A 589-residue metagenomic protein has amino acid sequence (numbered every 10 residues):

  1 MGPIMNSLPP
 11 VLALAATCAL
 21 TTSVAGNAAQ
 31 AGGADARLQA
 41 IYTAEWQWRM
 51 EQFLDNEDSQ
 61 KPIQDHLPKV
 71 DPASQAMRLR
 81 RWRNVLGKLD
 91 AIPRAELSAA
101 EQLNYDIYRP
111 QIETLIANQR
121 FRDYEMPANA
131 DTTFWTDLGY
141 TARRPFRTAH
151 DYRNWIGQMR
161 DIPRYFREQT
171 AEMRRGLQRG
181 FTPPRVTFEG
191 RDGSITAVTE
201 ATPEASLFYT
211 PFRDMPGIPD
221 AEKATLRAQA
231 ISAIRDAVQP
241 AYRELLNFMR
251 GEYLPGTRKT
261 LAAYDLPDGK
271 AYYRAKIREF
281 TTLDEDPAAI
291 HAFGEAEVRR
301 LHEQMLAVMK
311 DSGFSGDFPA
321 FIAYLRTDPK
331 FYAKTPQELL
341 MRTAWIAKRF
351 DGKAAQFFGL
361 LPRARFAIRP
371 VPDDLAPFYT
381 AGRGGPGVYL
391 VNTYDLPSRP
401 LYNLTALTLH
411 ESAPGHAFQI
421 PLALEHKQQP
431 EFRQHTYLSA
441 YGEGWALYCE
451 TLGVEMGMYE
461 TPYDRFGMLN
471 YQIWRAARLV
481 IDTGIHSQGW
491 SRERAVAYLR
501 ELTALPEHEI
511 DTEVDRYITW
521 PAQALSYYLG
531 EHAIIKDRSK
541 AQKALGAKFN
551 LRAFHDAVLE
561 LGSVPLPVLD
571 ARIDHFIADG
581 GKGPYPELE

Functional and structural regions predicted by a protein language model:
G2-A13: Bacterial N-terminal signal peptides that target proteins for export
M5, S23-A31: Short, low-complexity disordered leader/linker segments with a strong preference for bacterial N-terminal type II
V11-S23: Bacterial N-terminal signal peptides
A28-E589: N-terminal maturation segment of proteins
